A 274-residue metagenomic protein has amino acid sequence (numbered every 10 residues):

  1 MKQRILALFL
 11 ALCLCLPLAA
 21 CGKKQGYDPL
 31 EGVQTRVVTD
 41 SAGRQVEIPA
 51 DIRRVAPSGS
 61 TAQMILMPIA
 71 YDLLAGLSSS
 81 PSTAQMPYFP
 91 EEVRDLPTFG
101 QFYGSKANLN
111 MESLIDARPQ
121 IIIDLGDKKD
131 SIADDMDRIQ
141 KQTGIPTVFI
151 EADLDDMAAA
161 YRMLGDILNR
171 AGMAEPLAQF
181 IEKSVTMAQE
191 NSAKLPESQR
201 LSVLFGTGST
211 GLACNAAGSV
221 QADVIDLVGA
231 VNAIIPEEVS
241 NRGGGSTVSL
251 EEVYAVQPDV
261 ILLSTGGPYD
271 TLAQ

Functional and structural regions predicted by a protein language model:
K2-K24: Sec-dependent N-terminal signal peptides of Gram-positive bacterial secreted proteins and lipoproteins
A20-M64, G172-F205: Bacterial Sec-exported substrate-binding components of ABC uptake systems
S41-G43, L96-E112, E238-L250: Short helix-initiation/N-cap motifs at beta->coil->alpha
Q45, I121, D134-A213, I234-I235 (+1 more regions): Extracytoplasmic substrate-binding proteins
A62-A117, I121-K128, A233: A short, structured surface patch at a secondary-structure boundary
Y103, C214-G244: Alpha-helical, coiled-coil/dimerization segments enriched in small aliphatic residues
N110-D127, I145, S249-S264: Proline-aspartate-enriched helix->loop->beta-strand connector
K128-K141, L263-Q274: A ligand-binding cleft/hinge motif common to bilobed small-molecule-binding domains
